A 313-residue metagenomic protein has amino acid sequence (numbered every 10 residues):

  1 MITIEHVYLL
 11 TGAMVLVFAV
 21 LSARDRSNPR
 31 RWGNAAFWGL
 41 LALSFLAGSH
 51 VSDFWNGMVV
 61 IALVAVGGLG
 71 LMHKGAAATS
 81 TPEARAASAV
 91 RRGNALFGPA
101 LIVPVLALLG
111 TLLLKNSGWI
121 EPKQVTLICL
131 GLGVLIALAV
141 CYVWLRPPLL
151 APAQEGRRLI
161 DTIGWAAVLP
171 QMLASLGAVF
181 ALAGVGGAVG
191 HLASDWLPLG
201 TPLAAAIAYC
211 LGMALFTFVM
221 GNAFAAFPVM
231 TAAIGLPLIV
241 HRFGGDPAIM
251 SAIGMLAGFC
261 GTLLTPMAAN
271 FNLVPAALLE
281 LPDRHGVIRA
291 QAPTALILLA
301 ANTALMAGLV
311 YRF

Functional and structural regions predicted by a protein language model:
M1-H6, S49-V59, R91, S117-G131 (+1 more regions): Interfacial loop-to-helix junctions that mark the boundaries of transmembrane helices in multi-pass membrane
L9-G12, N34-A42, G57-G68, L96-L109 (+4 more regions): Hydrophobic mid-bilayer segments of alpha-helices in multi-pass membrane transport proteins, especially secondary
F18-R24, G258-F313: Juxtamembrane and boundary regions of transmembrane helices in multi-pass small-molecule transporters and channels
T126-V134, A151-V185: Core transmembrane alpha-helical segments of multi-pass membrane transporters/permeases
L197-P237: Hydrophobic alpha-helical transmembrane segments of multi-pass integral membrane proteins, predominantly secondary
P202-A204, F243-A252, E280-P293: Membrane-interface alpha-helices at helix entry/exit sites of multi-pass transporters
A204-F216, F243-G261: Alpha-helical transmembrane segments of multi-pass membrane proteins
A225-L238, A268-E280: Re-entrant/interfacial helical elements at transmembrane boundaries that shape and gate the permeation pathway
